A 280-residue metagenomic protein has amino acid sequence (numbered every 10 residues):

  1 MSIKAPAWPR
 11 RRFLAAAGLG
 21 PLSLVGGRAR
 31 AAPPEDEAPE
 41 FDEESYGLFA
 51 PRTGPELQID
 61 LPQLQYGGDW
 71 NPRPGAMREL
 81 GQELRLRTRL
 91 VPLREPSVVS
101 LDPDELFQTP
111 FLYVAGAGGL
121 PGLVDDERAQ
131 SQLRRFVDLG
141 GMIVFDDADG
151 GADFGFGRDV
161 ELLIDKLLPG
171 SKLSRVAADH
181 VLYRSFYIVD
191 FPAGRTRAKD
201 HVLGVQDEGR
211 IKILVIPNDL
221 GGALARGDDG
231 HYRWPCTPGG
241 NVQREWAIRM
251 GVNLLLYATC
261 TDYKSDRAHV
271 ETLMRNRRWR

Functional and structural regions predicted by a protein language model:
M1-W8, G155, S171-V176: Secretory targeting signals
S2-P21: N-terminal secretory signal peptides and thylakoid transit peptides that target proteins across membranes
A31-F111, A115-G119, L220-G221, D228-G230 (+1 more regions): Aromatic-Pro/Gly-enriched surface loop or interdomain linker that acts as a lid/target-recognition segment
G47-P51, L101-D102, A198-Q206, R210-I213 (+1 more regions): Short, surface-exposed beta-strand/loop micro-motifs that present aromatic residues
P62, P110-V114, M142-D146, L173-R175 (+1 more regions): Structural recognition of the beta-strand scaffold that forms the well-ordered cores of secreted hydrolase catalytic
F111-G157: Short alpha-beta junction capping motif
L162-R195, G209-R210: Acidic, glycine-rich loop-and-strand cores that form catalytic or ligand-binding grooves in diverse globular domains
